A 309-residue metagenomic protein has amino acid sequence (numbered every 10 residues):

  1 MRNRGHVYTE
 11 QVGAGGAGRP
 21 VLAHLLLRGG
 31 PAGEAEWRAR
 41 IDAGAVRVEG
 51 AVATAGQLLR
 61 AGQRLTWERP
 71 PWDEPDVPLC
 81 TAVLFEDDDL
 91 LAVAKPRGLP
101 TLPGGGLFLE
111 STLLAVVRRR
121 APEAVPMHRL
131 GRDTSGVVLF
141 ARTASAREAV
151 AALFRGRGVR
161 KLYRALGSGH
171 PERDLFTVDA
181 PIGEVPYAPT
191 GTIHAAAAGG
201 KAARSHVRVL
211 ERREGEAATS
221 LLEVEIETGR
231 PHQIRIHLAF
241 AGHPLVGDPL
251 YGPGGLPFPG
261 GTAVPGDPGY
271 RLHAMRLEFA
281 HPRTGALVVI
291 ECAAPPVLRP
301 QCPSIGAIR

Functional and structural regions predicted by a protein language model:
M1-R309: RNA pseudouridine synthases
